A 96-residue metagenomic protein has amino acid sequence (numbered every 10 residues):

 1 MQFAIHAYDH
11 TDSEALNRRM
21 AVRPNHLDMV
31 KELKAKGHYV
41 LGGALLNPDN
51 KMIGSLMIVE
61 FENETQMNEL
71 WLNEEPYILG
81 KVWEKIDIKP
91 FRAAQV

Functional and structural regions predicted by a protein language model:
M1-V96: Conserved, structured core segments of small domains
